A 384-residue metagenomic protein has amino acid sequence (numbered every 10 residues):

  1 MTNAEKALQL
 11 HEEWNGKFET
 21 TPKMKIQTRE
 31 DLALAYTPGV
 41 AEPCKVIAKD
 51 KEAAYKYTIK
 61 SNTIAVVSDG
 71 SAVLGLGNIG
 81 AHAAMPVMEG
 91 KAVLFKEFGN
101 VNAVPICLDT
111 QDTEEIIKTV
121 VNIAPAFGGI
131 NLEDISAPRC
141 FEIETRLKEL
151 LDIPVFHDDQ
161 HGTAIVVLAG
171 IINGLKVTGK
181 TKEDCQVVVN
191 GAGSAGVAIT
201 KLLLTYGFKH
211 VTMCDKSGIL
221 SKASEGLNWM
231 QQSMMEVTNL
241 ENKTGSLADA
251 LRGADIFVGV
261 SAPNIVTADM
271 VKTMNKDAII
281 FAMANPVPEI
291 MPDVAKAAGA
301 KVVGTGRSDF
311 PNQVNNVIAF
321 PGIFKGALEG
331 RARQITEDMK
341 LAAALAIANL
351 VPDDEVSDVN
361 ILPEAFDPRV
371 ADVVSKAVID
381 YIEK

Functional and structural regions predicted by a protein language model:
M1-I153, S375, Y381: N-terminal ligand-binding/catalytic initiation module
Y55-K60, K96-E97, N122-A124, K148-E149 (+7 more regions): Solvent-exposed alpha-helices and their adjacent loops that cap or buttress functional pockets in soluble metabolic
D69-S71, I79, L108-D109, D134-A137 (+5 more regions): Short, ordered loop/turn segments at secondary-structure junctions
L74, I79-G99, L151, H157 (+1 more regions): Glycine-rich phosphate/diphosphate-binding loop of Rossmann-like nucleotide-binding domains
P105, N131-D134, V155-D158, V189 (+4 more regions): General beta-strand structural signal in soluble alpha/beta enzymes
D158-D159, A282-K384: Adenosine-phosphate binding glycine-rich loop
Q232-K301, R307-D309: Rossmann-like adenosine-cofactor binding region
